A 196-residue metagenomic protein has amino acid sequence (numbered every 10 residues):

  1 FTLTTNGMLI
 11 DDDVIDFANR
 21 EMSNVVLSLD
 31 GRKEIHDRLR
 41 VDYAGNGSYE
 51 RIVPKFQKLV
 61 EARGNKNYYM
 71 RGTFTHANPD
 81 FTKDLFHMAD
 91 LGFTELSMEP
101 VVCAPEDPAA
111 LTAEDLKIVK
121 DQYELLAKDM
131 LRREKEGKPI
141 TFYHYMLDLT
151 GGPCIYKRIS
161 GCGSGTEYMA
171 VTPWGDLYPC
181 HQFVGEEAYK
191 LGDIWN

Functional and structural regions predicted by a protein language model:
F1-V101: Radical SAM/AdoMet-radical enzyme domain recognition
L9-D11, E34-I35, A77-P79, A104-E106 (+3 more regions): Flexible loop/turn segments at secondary-structure boundaries
H36, C162, L191: Short clusters of hydrophobic/aromatic residues that line enzyme substrate/ligand-binding pockets
K55, D129, I194: Residues that form generic nucleotide/phosphate-binding pockets
E99-V101, Y143-Y145, I194: Conserved beta-strand termini and adjacent loop/short-helix elements that scaffold enzyme active sites in alpha/beta
D107-E187: A C-terminal junction/extension of Radical SAM enzymes
G185-N196: Membrane-interface junctions of multi-pass transporters
